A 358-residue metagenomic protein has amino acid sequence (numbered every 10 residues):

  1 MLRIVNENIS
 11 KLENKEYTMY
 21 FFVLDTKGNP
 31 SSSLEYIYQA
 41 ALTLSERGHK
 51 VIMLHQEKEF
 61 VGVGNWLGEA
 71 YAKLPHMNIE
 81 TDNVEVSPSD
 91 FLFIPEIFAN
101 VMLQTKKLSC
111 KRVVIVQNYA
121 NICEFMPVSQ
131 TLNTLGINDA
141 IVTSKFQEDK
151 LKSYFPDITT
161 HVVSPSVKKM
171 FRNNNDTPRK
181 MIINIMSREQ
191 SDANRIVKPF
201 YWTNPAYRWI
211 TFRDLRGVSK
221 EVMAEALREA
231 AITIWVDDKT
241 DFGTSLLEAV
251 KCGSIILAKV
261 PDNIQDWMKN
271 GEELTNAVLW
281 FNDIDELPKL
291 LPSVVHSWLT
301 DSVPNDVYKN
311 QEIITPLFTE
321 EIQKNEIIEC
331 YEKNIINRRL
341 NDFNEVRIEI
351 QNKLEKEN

Functional and structural regions predicted by a protein language model:
I4-I9, I52, F60-I137: Extended catalytic core of nucleotide-activated donor transferases of GT-like folds
L24-Y36: A short, glycine/small-residue-rich beta-strand->loop->alpha-helix junction that serves as a flexible
S33-L44, I327: Short amphipathic alpha-helix
S33-Y36, D149-M223: Conserved catalytic-core segment of nucleotide-activated headgroup transferases in glycan assembly
M102-L103, C123-M126, I137-I158, D192-R195: A short, active-site helix/loop in glycosyltransferases that binds the activated sugar's phosphate group
E225-A230: Short alpha-helical donor nucleotide-sugar binding micro-motif in glycosyltransferases
I234, D238-P316: Catalytic binding pocket for nucleotide-activated donors in carbohydrate/polymer assembly enzymes
H296-E355: A charged, aromatic-enriched C-terminal amphipathic alpha-helix characteristic of glycosyltransferases across folds
